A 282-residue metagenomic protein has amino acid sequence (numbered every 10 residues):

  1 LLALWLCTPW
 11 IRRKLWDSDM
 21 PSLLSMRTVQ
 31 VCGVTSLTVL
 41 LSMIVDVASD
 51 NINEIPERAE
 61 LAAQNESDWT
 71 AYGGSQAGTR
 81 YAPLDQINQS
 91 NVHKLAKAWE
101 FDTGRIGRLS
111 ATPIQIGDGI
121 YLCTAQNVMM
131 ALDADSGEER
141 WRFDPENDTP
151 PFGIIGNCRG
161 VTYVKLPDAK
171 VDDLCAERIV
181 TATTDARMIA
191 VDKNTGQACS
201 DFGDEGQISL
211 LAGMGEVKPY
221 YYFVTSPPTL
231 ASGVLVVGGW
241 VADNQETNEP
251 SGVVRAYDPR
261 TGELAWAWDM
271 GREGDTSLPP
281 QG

Functional and structural regions predicted by a protein language model:
L1-L15: Membrane-embedded alpha-helical segments of integral membrane proteins
P21-S49: Internal/C-terminal transmembrane anchor helices
E54-T103, E138-P150, Q197-V217, E263-M270 (+1 more regions): Aromatic (tryptophan-biased) beta-strands that constitute blades/sheets of beta-rich domains
E66-S67, G117-G119, A176-E177, S232-V234: Short coil/turn segments that connect the beta-strands within blades of beta-propeller domains
F101-T112, R142-D173, D204-T229, D269-G282: Extracytoplasmic beta-rich repeat domains
Q126, A176, D185, P250-V253: A detector of repeated loop/turn-to-beta-strand junctions in beta-rich toroidal repeat architectures
V191-G196, P250-L264, D269: Beta-propeller blade signature
